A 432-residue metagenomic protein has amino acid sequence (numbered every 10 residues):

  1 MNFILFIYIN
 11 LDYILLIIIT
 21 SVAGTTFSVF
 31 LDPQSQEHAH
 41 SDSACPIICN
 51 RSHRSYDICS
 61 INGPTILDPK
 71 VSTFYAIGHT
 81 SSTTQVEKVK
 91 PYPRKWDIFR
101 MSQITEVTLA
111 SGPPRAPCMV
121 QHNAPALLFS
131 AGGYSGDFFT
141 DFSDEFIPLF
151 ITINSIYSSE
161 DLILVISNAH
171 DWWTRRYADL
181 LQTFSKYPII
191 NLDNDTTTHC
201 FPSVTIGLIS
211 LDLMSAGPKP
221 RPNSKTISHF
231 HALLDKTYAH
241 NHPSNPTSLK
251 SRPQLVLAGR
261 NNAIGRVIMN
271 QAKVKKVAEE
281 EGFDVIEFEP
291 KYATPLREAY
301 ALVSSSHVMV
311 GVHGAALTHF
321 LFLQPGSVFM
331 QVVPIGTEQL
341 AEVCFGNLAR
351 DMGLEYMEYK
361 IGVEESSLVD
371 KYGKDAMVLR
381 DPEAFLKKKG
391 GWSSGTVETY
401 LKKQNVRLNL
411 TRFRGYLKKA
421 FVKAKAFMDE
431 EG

Functional and structural regions predicted by a protein language model:
M1-G432: The feature primarily captures lumenal catalytic ectodomains of type II secretory-pathway glycosyltransferases
